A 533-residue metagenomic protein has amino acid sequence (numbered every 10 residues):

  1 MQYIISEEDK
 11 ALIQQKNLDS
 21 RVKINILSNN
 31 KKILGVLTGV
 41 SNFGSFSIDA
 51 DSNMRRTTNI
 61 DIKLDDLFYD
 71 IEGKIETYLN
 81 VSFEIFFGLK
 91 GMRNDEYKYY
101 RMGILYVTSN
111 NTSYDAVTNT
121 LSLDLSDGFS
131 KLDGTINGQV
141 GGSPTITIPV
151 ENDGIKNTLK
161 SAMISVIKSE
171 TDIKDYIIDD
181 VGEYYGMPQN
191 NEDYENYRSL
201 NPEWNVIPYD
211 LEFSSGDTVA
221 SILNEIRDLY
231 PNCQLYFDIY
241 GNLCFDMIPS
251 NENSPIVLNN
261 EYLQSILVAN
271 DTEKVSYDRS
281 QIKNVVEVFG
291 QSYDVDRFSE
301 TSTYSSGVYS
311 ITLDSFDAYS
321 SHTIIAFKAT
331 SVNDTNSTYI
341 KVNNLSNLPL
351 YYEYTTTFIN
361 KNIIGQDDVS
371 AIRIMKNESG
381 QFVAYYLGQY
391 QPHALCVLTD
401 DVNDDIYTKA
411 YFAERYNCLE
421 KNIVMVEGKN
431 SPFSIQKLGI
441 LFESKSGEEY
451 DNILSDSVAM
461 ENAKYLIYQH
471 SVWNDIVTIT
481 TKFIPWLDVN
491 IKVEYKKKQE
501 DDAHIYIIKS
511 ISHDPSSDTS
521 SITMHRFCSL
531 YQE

Functional and structural regions predicted by a protein language model:
M1-N157: Beta-strand-rich assembly/attachment modules of structural machines
G44-E76, S221, D228, N232-C233 (+2 more regions): An acidic/polar, Gly/Ser/Thr-rich interaction patch typically located in mid-to-C-terminal regions of proteins
K74-R93, S320-I325, P485-K497: Short coil-to-beta transition motif at edge beta-strands of beta-rich domains
L89-M92, M375-Q381, P485, K497-I505: Short, charged beta-turn/beta-strand-edge "cap" motif at the junction between a beta-strand and an adjacent loop
D115-R279: Charged- and aromatic-enriched interaction segments used to assemble and dock large macromolecular complexes
L223-I226, S321-S331, Y339-K341, D368-M375 (+1 more regions): Short hydrophobic/aromatic-rich beta-strand motifs
V295-S346, F382-A384: Exposed extracellular interaction/assembly regions and N-terminal maturation sites
V332-Y390: Acidic, glycine/polar-enriched metal-coordinating patches/loops that mediate binding to polyanionic ligands
